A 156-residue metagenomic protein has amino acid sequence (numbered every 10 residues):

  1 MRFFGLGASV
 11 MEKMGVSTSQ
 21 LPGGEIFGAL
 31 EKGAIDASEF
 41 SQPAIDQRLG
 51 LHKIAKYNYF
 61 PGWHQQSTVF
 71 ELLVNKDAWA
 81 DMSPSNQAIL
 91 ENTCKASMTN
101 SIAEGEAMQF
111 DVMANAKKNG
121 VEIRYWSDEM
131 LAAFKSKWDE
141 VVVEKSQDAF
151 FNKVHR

Functional and structural regions predicted by a protein language model:
M1-R156: N-terminal secretory/targeting leader peptides
